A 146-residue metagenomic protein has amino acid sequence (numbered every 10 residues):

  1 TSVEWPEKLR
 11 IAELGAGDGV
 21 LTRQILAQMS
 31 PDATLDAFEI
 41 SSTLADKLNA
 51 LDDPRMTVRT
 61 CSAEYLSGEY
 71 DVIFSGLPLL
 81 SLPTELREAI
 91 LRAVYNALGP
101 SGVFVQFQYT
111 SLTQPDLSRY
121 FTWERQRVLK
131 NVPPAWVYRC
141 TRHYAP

Functional and structural regions predicted by a protein language model:
E7-G17: Conserved class I S-adenosyl-L-methionine
G19-R23: Glycine-rich SAM-binding Motif I of class I
S41: Conserved SAM/SAH-binding beta-strand->alpha-helix loop
L48-N49: Conserved SAM-binding loop
D53-A63: Conserved SAM-binding strand-loop segment of SAM-dependent methyltransferases
E64-I73: A short acidic, Gly/Pro-enriched loop at the edge of an enzyme's catalytic core that lines a small-molecule cofactor
E88-P100: A short glycine-rich, Lys/Arg-flanked "PGG" loop and its adjoining helix->strand segment in the class I
S101-Q108: Conserved beta-strand signature within the Rossmann-like core of class I S-adenosyl-L-methionine
